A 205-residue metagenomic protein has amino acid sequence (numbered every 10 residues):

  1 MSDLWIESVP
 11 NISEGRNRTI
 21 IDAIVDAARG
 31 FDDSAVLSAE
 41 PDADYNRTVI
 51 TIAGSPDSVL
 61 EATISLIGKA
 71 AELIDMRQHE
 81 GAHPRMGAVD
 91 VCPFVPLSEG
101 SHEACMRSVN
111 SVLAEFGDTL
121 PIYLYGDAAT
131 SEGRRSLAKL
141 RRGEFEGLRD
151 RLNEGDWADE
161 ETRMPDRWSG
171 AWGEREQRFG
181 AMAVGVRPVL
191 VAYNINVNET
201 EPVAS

Functional and structural regions predicted by a protein language model:
S2-S205: Long, contiguous binding/interaction regions
